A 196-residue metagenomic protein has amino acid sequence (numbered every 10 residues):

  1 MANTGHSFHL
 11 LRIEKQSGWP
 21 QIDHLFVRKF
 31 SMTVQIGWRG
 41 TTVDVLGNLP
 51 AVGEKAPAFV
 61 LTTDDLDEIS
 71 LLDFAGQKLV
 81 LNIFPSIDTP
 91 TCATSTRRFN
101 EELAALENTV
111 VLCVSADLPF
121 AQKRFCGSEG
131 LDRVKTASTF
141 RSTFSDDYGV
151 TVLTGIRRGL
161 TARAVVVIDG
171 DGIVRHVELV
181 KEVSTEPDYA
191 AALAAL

Functional and structural regions predicted by a protein language model:
N3-H9, D23-H24: Intrinsic-disorder-associated, low-complexity terminal segments enriched in Asp/Asn/His/Tyr and depleted of Lys/Arg
H6, R12-I13, S31: Ser/Thr/Pro/Gly-rich low-complexity, intrinsically disordered segments
H24-L196: Chalcogenol-based redox active-site neighborhoods
